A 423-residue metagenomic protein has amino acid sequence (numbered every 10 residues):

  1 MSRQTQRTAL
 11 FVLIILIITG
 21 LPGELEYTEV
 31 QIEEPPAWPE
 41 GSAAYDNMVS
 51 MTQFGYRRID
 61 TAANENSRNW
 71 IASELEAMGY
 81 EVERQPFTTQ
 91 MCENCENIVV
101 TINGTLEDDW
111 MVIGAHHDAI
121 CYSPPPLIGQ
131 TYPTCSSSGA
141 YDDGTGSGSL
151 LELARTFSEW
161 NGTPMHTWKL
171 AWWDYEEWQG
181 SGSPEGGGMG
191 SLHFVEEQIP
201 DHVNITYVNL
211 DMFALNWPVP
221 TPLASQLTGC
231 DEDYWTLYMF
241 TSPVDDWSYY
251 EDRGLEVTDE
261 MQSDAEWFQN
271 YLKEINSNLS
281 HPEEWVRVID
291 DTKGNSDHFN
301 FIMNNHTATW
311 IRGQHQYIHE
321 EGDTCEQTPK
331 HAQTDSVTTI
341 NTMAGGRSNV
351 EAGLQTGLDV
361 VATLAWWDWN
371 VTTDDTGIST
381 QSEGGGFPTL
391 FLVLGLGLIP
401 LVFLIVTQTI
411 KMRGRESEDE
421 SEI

Functional and structural regions predicted by a protein language model:
M1-Q31, V82, W173, I378-I423: Secretory targeting signatures
Y27-E65, M78, E320-I340: N-terminal capping segment at the start of a domain
A43-S50, A62-V82, T145-E152, T167 (+8 more regions): Extracytoplasmic/secreted proteins, especially bacterial periplasmic and envelope-associated proteins
N47-S50, E83-Q85, I98-T101, W110-A115 (+6 more regions): Structural recognition of the beta-strand scaffold that forms the well-ordered cores of secreted hydrolase catalytic
N47-T105, H281-E284: A non-catalytic alpha/beta surface segment that caps or lines the substrate-entry region of metallo-dependent hydrolase
R57-I59, E81, F87-C92, G104-E107 (+5 more regions): Solvent-exposed loop/turn segments at secondary-structure junctions within structured extracellular/periplasmic domains
N94, T134-D259: Acidic/histidine-rich catalytic neighborhood of metal-dependent amide-processing enzymes
F213-S379: Active-site-adjacent substrate-binding region of metalloamidase/peptidase-like peptide-processing proteins
